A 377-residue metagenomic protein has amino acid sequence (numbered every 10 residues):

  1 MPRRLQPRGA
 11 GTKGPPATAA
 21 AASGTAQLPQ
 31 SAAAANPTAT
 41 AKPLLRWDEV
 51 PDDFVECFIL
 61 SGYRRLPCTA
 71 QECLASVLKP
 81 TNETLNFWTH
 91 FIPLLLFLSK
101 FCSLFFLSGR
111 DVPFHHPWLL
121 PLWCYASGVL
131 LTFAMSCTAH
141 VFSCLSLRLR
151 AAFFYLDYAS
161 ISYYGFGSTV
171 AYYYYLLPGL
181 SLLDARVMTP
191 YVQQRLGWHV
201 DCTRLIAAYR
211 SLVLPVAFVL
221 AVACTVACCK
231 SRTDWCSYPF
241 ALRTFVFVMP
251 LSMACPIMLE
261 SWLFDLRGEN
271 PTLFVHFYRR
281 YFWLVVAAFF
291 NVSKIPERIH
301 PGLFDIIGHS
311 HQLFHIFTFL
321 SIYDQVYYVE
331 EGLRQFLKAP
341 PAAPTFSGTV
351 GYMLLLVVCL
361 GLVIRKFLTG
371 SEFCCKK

Functional and structural regions predicted by a protein language model:
P2-K377: Multi-pass alpha-helical transmembrane bundles in non-GPCR membrane proteins that perform intramembrane catalysis
